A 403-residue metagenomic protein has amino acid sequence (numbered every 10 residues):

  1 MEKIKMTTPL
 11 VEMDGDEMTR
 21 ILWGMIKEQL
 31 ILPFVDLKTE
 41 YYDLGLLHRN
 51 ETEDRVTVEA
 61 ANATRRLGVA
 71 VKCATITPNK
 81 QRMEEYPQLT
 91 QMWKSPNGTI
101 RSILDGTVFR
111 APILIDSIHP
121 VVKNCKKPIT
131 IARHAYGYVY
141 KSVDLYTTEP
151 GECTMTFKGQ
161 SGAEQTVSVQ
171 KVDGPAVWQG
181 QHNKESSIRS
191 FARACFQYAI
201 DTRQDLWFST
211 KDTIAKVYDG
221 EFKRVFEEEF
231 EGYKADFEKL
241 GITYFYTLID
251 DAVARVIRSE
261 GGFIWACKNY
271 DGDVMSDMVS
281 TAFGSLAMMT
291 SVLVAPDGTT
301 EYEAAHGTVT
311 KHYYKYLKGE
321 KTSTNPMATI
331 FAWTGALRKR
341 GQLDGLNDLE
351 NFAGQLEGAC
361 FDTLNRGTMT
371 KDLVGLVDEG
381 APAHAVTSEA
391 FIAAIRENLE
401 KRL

Functional and structural regions predicted by a protein language model:
E2-T8, M18, L22-W23, E28-E53 (+1 more regions): N-terminal alpha-helical transmembrane segments of multi-pass membrane transport and channel/translocase proteins
M6-M25, M155-T247: Glycine-rich phosphate/diphosphate-binding loop of Rossmann-like nucleotide-binding domains
V35-Y41, T202-T210, K234-Y246, G341-A353 (+1 more regions): Flexible, glycine/charged-enriched surface loops at secondary-structure junctions
L46-A60, K223-F263, C267: N-terminal small/polar loop signature for handling phosphorylated ligands or for N-terminal nucleophile
L47-Q160, E164, Y270, V274: N-terminal glycine-rich phosphate/adenylate-binding segment common to multiple enzyme folds
V256-Q355, D362-R366: Glycine-rich phosphate/nucleotide-binding loop
K318-T324, Q342-L403: Internal helix-turn-beta structural module
